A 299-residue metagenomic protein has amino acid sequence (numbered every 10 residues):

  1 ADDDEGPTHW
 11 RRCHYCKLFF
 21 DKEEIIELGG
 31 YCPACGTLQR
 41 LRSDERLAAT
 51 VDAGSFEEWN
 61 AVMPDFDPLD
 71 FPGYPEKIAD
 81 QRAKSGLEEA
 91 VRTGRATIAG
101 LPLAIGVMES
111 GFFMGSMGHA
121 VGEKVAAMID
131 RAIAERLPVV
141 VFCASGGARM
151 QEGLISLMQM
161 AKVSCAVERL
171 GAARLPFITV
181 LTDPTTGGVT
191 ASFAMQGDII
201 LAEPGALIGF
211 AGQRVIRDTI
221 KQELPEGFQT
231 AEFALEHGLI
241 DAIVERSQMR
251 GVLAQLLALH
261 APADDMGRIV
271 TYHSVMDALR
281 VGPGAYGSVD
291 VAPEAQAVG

Functional and structural regions predicted by a protein language model:
A1-D65, V215-G299: Amphipathic alpha-helical segments at domain termini/boundaries
R12, F19, Y31, R92-T97 (+6 more regions): Structured core elements
H14-K17, G111-F112, G146: Short hinge/gating elements
K22, F113-M117, R149-E152: A generic structural signal for short coil/turn motifs at secondary-structure boundaries
L41-G115: Long, charge-rich boundary regions
I98-M108, K124-A148: A structural preference for short, pocket-lining loop segments at secondary-structure junctions
S110-G111, M117-A126, S156-M160, A166: Conserved mixed alpha/beta catalytic, RNA-binding, or beta-rich assembly cores of soluble enzyme, regulatory
C143-D265: Conserved catalytic cores of soluble enzyme domains, especially glycine-rich substrate-binding beta-alpha loops
